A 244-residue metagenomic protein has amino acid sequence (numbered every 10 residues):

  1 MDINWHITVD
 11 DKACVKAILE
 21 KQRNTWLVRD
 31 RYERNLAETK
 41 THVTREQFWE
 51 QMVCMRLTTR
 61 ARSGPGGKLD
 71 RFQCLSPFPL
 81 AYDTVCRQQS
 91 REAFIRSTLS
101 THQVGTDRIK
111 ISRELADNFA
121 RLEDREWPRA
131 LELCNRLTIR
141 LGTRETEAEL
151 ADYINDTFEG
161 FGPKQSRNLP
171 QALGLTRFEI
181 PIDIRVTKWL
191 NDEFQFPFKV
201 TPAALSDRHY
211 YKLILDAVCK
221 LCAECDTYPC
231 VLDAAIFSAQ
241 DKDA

Functional and structural regions predicted by a protein language model:
M1-E46, K110-F119, W127-A244: C-terminal accessory module of base-excision DNA glycosylases/AP lyases that mediates lesion recognition and DNA
M1-G105: Structure-specific DNA junction-binding interface
T59, R71-F78, N118-L131: Basic/aromatic-enriched alpha-helical hairpins
T59-R60, T101-H102, L122, A172-T176: Alpha-helix C-capping/helix-to-loop hinge sites
R96-D124: Long, charge-rich low-complexity segments
